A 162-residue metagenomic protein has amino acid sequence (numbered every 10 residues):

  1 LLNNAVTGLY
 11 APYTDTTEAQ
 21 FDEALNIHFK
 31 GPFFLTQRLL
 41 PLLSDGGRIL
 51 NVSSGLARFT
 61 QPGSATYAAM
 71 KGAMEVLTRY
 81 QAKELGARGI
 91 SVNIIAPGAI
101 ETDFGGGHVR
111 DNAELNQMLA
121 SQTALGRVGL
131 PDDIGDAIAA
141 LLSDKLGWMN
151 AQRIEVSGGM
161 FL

Functional and structural regions predicted by a protein language model:
P12-Y13, T17-L25, L115, L119: Substrate-binding pocket helix/loop in short-chain dehydrogenase/reductase
T16, T60-A68, Y80: Active-site loop-to-helix junction immediately N-terminal to the catalytic Tyr of the SDR YXXXK motif in Rossmann-fold
T36, M70: Active-site helix of classical SDR
P41, K83-A87, G147: Alpha-helical segment proximal to the catalytic Tyr-Lys
S54: Residue(s) in the substrate-gating loop at a strand-loop-helix junction that position the organic substrate next
F59, A139, N150-L162: Short C-terminal tail/terminal secondary-structure segment of NAD(P)H-dependent dehydrogenase/reductase domains
T123-I134: A conserved structural motif in NAD(P)-dependent oxidoreductases
